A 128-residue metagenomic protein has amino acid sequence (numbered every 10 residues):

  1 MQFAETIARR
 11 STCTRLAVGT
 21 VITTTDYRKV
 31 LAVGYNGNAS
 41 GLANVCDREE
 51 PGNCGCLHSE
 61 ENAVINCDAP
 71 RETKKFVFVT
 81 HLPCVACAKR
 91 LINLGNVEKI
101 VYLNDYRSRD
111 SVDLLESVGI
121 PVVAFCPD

Functional and structural regions predicted by a protein language model:
M1-D128: Zinc-dependent deaminase catalytic domain
